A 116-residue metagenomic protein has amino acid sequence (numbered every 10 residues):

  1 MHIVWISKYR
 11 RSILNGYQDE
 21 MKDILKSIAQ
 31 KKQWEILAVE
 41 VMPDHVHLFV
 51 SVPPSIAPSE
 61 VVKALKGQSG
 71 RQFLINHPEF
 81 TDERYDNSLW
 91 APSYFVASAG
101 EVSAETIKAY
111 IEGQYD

Functional and structural regions predicted by a protein language model:
M1-D116: Basic nucleic-acid-binding interfaces
